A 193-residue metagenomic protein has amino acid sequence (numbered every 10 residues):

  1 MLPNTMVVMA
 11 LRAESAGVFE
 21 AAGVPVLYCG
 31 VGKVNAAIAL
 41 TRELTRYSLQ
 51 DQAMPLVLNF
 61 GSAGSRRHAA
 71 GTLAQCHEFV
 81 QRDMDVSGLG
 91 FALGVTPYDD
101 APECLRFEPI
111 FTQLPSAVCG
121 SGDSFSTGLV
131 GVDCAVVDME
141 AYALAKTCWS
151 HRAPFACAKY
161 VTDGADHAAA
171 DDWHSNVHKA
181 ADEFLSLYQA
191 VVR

Functional and structural regions predicted by a protein language model:
M1-M6, P55: Extreme N-terminal starter segment of soluble prokaryotic enzymes
A10-E14: Short polar catalytic/cofactor-binding loops
S15-R193: Glycine-rich phosphate- or other oxyanion-binding loops that anchor nucleotides, phosphorylated ligands
